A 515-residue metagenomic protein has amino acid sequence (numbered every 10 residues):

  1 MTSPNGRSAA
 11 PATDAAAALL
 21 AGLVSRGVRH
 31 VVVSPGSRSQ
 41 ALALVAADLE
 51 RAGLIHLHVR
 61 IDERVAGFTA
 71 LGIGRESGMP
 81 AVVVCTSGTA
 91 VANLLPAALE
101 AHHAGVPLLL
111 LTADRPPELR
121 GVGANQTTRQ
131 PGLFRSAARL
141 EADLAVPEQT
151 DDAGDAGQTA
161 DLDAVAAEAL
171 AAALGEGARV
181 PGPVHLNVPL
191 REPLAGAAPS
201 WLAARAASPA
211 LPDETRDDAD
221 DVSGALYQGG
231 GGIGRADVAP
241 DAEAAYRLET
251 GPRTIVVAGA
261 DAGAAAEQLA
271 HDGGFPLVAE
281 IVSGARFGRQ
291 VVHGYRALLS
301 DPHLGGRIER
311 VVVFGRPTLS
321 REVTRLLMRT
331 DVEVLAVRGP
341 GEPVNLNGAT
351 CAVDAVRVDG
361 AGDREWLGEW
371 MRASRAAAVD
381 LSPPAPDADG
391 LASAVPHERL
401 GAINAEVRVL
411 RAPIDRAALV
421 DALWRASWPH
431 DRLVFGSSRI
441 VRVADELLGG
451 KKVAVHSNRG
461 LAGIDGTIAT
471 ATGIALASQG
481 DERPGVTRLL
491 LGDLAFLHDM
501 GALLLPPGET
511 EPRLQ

Functional and structural regions predicted by a protein language model:
T2, G6-R7, D151-D152, G315 (+1 more regions): Phosphate/pyrophosphate-binding active-site segments
A10, E168, A172-E249: Conformationally flexible catalytic loops at phosphate/diphosphate-handling active centers
A16-L20, V24, S37-L42, D387-P484: Active-site diphosphate/adenylate-binding microenvironment
R29-H30, R75-C85, V91-N93, E100-L108 (+3 more regions): Structural signature of the thiamine diphosphate
S37, R115, V188-L194, A260-D261 (+4 more regions): Glycine-rich beta-alpha junction loops
Q40-E118, R442-Q515: Thiamine diphosphate
R75, N93, A239-L248, T254-A355 (+2 more regions): Glycine-rich, anion-gripping cofactor-binding loops and their flanking helix/strand elements in enzyme active sites
A258-Q290, L367, M371-L391, D421 (+3 more regions): Redox- and metal-dependent alpha/beta enzyme cores, enriched for Fe-S-associated oxidoreductases and cofactor-handling
